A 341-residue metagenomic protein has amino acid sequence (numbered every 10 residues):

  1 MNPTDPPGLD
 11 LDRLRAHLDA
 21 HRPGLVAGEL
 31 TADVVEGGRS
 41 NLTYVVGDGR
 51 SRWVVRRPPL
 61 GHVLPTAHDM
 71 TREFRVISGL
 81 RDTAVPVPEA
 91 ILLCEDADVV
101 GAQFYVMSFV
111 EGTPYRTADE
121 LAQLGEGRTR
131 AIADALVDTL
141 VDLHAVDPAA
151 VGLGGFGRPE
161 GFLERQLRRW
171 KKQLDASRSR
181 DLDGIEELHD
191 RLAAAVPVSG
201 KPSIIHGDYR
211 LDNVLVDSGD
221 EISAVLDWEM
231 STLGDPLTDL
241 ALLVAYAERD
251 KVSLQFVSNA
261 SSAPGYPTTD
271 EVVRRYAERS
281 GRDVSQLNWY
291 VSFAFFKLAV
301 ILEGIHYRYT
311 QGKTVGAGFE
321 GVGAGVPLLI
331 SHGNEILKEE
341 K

Functional and structural regions predicted by a protein language model:
M1-L25: Juxta-kinase regulatory segment immediately upstream of eukaryotic protein kinase catalytic domains
T31-E187, A195-I204, D217-G219: ATP-binding pocket architecture of kinase catalytic cores
G157-R158, D283-A294: All-alpha amphipathic helical-bundle segments outside canonical DNA-binding/catalytic cores that form hydrophobic
I204-H206, L211: Catalytic-loop of the protein kinase fold
L226-S231: Activation of the activation-loop gatekeeper triad in protein kinase-fold domains
T238-S280, A294-G312: Active-site activation/catalytic loop segments of kinase-like enzymes and analogous catalytic loops in related
R282, Q286, V300-K341: Helical subdomain adjoining the active site within ATP-dependent kinase catalytic cores
